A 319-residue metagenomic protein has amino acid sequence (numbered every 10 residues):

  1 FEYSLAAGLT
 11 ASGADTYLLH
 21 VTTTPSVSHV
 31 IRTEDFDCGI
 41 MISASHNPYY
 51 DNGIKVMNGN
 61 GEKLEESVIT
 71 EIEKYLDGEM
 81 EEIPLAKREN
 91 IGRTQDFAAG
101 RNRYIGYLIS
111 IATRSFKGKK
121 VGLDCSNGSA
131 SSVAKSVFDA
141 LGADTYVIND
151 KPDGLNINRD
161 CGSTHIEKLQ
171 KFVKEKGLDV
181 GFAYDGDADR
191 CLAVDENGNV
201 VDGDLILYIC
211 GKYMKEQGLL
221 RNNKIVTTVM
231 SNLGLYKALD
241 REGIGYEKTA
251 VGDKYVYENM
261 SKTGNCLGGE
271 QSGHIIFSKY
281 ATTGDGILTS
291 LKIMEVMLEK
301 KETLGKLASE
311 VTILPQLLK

Functional and structural regions predicted by a protein language model:
F1-D51, S136-V194: N-terminal small/polar loop signature for handling phosphorylated ligands or for N-terminal nucleophile
G8, S12, V30, E34 (+11 more regions): Change "in soluble alpha/beta enzymes" to "in soluble alpha/beta proteins
T16-P25, V200-G203, T227-T228, T249-A250: Active-site nucleophile and cofactor-binding loops and adjacent substrate-binding regions of central metabolic enzymes
Y17, D37-I40, I54-K55, K120 (+8 more regions): Structural motif
T23, A130, G203-C210, S231 (+1 more regions): Catalytic-loop motifs flanking and including active-site residues across diverse enzymes
Y49-N52, V56-T70, K74, K117 (+2 more regions): Replace "Mg2+/Mn2+-dependent" with "divalent metal-dependent
N52-K174: Gly/Ser/Thr-enriched, mixed-charge loops and adjacent short helices that form phosphate/oxyanion-binding elements
V180, L220-K319: Phosphate-binding and adjacent anionic-ligand microenvironments
